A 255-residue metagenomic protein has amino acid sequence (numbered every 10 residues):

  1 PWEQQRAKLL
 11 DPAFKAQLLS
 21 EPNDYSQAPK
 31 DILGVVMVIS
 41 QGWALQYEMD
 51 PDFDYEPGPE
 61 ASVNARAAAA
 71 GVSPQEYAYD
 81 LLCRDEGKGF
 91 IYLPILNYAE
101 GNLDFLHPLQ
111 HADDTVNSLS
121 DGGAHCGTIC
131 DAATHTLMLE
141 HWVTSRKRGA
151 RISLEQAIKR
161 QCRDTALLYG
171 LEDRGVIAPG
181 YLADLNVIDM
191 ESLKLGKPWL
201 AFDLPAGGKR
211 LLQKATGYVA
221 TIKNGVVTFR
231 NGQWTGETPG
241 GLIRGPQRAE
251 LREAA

Functional and structural regions predicted by a protein language model:
P1-R146, A150-R151: Active-site neighborhoods of metal-dependent hydrolases
E56-P57, A166, R210-Q213: Short loop/turn motifs at secondary-structure junctions and domain boundaries
G71, D121, L139, A157 (+4 more regions): Hydrophobic, well-ordered secondary-structure elements that form the walls of internal hydrophobic environments
E76-L82, S153-C162, I177: Short, well-structured alpha-helical segments that form the helix of a local strand-helix-strand
R84-G89, A99, A124-T128, L167-L168 (+3 more regions): Flexible loop/turn segments at secondary-structure boundaries
F90-A99, L103-L106, S153-Q156, A166-L200: Acidic, glycine-enriched loop/beta-strand segments at the rims of small-molecule binding/catalytic pockets
H107-T115, S120, T134, V187-G241: C-terminal cap of metal-dependent C-N hydrolases
L242-A255: Short, solvent-exposed cationic patches
